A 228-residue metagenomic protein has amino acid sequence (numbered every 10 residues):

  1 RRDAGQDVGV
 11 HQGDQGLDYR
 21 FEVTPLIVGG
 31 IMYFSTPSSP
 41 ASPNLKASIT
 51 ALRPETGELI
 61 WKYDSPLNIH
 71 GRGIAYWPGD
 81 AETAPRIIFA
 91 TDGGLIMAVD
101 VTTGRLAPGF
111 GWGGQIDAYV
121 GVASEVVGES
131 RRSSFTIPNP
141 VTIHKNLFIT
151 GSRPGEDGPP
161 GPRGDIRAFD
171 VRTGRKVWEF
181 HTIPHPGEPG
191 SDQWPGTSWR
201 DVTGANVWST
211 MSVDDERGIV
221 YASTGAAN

Functional and structural regions predicted by a protein language model:
R1-R20, E58-S65, R105-S130, R175-I183 (+1 more regions): Aromatic (tryptophan-biased) beta-strands that constitute blades/sheets of beta-rich domains
D18-A41, S48, N68-L95, R132-G158 (+1 more regions): Repeat-blade elements of multi-bladed beta-propeller folds
I27, R53-P54, D100-V101, A107 (+4 more regions): Short, acidic, Ser/Thr-enriched surface-loop or helix-capping motifs
S42, G109, P159-P162: Alpha-helix N-cap/helix-start motif
I49-T56, V99-G104, R163-E179: Beta-propeller blade signature
R72, Y119, P160-P162, E188-S191: A short, polar/proline- and glycine-enriched secondary-structure boundary/capping micro-motif
I183-P184, A226: Short, solvent-exposed turn/loop segments enriched in Gly/Ser/Thr/Pro and often Arg
